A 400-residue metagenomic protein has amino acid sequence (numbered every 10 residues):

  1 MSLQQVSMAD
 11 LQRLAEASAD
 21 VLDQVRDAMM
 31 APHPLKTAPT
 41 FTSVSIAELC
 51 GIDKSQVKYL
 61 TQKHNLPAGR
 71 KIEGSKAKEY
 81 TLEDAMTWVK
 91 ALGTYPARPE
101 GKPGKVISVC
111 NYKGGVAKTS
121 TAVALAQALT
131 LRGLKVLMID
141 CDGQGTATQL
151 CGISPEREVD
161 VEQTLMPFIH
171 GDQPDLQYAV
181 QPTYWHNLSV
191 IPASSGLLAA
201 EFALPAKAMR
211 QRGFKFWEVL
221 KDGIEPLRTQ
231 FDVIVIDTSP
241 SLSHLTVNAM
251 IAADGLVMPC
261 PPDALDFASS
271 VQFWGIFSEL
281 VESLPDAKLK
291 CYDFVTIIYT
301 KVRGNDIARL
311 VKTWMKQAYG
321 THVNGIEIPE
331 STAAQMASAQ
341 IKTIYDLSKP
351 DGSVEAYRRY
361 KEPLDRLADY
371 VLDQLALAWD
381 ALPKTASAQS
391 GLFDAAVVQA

Functional and structural regions predicted by a protein language model:
M1-L49, K54-A400: P-loop NTP-binding core
